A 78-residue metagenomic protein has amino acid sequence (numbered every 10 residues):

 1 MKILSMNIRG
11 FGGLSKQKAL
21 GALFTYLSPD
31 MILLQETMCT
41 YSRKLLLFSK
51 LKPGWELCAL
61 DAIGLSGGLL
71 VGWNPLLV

Functional and structural regions predicted by a protein language model:
M1-V78: Short phosphate/oxyanion-binding micro-motifs
